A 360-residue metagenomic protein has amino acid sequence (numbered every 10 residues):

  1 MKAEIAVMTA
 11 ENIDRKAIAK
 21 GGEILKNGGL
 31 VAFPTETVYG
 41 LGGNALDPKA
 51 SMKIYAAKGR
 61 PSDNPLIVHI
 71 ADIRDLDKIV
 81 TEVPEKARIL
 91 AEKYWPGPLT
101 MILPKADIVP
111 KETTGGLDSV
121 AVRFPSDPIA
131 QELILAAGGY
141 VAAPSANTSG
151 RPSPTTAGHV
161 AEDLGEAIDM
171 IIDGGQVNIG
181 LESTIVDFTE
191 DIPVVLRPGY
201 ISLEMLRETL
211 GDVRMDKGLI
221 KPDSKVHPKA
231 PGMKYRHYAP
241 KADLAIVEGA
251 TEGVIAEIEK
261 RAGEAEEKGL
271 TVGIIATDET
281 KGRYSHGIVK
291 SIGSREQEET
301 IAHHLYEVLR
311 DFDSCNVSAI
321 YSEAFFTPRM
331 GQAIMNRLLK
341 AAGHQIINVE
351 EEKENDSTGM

Functional and structural regions predicted by a protein language model:
M1-M360: Active-site-adjacent structural elements in enzyme catalytic cores
